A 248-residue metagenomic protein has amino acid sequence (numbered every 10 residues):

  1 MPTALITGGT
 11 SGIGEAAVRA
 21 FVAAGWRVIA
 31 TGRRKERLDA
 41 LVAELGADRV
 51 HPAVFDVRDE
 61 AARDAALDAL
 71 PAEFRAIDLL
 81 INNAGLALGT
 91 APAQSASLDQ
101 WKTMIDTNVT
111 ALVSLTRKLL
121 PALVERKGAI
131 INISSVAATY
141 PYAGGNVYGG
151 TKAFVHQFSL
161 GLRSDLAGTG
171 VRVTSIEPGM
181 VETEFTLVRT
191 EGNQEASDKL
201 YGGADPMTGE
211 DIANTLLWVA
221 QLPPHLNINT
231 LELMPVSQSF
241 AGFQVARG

Functional and structural regions predicted by a protein language model:
T10-S11: Conserved glycine-rich cofactor-binding loop
A24-L41: Conserved glycine-rich Rossmann-like NAD(P)H-binding loop of the short-chain dehydrogenase/reductase
V54-A65, L98: The beta1-alpha1 cofactor-binding region of Rossmann-like NAD(H)/NADP(H)-dependent oxidoreductases
A91-A93, S97-K102: Substrate-binding pocket helix/loop in short-chain dehydrogenase/reductase
T116, T151: Active-site helix of classical SDR
S135: Residue(s) in the substrate-gating loop at a strand-loop-helix junction that position the organic substrate next
S175-G179, Q194-G242: C-terminal helical subdomain
